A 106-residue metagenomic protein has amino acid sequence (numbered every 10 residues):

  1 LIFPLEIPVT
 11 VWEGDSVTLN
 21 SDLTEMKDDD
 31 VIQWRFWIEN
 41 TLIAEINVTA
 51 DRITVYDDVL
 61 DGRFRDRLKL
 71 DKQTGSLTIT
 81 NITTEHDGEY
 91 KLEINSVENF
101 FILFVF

Functional and structural regions predicted by a protein language model:
L1-P4, W37-E39, L103-F106: Flexible inter-domain hinge/linker segments at boundaries of tandem extracellular adhesion modules
L1-V9, G62: N-terminal Sec-dependent signal peptide, specifically the hydrophobic helical h-region
I2, I43-N47, L68: Generic preference for hydrophobic/aromatic residues in regular secondary structure cores
W12-G14: Solvent-exposed, conformationally flexible loop/turn segments
S16, D61-F106: Ligand-binding face of N-terminal immunoglobulin V-set domains in extracellular IgSF glycoproteins
V17-D22: A short beta-strand segment in extracellular, disulfide-stabilized domains
L23-R63, F100: N-terminal V-set
